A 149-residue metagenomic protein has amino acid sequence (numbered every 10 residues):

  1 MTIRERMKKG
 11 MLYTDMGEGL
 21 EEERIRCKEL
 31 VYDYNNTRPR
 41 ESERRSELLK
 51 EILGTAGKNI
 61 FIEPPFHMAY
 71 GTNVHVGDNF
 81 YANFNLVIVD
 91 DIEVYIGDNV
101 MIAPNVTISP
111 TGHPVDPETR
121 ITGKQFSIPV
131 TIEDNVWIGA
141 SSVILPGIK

Functional and structural regions predicted by a protein language model:
M1-N59: Terminal amphipathic alpha-helical/low-complexity segments used for targeting or macromolecular assembly
F66-V76, Y81-K149: Flexible, glycine/small-residue-enriched loop-and-beta-strand segment within the central core of proteins
